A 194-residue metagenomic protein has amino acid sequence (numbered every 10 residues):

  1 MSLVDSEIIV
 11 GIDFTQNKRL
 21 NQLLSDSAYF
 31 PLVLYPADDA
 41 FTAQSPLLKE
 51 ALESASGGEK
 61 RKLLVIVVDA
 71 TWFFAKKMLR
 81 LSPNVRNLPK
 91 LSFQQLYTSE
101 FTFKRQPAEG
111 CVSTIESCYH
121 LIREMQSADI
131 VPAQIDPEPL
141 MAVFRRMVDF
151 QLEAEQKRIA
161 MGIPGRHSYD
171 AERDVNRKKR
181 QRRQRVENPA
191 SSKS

Functional and structural regions predicted by a protein language model:
S2-L3, L121: Generic structural signal for bulky hydrophobic/aromatic residues embedded in well-ordered secondary structure
L3-N84: S-adenosyl-L-methionine/SAH cofactor-binding core of RNA-modifying enzymes
L63-V65, T71-S194: C-terminal folded domains that constitute the principal catalytic or ligand-binding module of multi-domain proteins
